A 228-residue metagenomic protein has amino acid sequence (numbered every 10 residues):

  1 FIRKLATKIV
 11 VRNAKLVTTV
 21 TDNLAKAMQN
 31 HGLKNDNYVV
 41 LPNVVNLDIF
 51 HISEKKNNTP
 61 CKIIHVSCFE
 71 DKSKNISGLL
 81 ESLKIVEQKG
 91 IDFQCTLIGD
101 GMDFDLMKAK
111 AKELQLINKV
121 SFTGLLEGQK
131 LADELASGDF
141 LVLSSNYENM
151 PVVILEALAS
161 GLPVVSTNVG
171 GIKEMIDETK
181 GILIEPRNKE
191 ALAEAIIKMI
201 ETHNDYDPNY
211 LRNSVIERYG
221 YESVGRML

Functional and structural regions predicted by a protein language model:
F1-V17: Membrane-proximal helix-turn-helix segments that form the acceptor-binding/catalytic region of lipid-linked
N23, V44: Carbohydrate-associated surface elements
K56-K74, L80-L83: Conserved donor-binding/catalytic core segment of Leloir-type glycosyltransferases
D103-L106, I117-E127, E134: Active-site donor-binding acidic/aromatic loop of nucleotide-activated sugar and phosphosugar transferases involved
N146: Aromatic "clamp/platform" in nucleotide-sugar-dependent glycosyltransferases that forms part of the donor/acceptor
P163-S166: Short hydrophobic beta-strand element within catalytic cores of glycosyltransferases and related nucleotide-activated
E178, I182-K189, K198-N204: Conserved acidic donor-binding segment of nucleotide-sugar-dependent glycosyltransferases
N204-L228: A charged, aromatic-enriched C-terminal amphipathic alpha-helix characteristic of glycosyltransferases across folds
